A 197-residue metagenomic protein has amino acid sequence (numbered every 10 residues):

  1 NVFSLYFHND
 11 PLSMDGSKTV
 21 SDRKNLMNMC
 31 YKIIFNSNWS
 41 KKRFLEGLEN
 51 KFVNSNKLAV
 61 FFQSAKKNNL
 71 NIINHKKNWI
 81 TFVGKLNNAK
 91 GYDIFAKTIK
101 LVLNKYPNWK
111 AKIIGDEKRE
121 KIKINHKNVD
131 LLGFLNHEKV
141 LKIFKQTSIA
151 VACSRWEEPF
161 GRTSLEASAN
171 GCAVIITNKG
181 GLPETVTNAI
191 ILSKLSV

Functional and structural regions predicted by a protein language model:
N1-S13, I33-I34: Active-site proximal beta-strand in glycosyltransferases
D10-P11, W39-S40, K57-L70, K118: Short beta-strand->alpha-helix junction loop in the catalytic core of nucleotide-activated group-transfer enzymes
S17, R23-K24, N28-S55: A short, active-site helix/loop in glycosyltransferases that binds the activated sugar's phosphate group
I34, I72-K90, A96-I99: Conserved donor-binding/catalytic core segment of Leloir-type glycosyltransferases
E120-E138: Nucleotide-activated donor-binding/catalytic signature segment of Leloir-type glycosyltransferases, i.e., the conserved
L141, S164-A169, P183-E184: Short alpha-helical segment that forms part of, or immediately flanks, the ligand-binding pocket in carbohydrate-active
K145-P159, C172: Acidic donor-binding loop of glycosyltransferase active sites
P183-V197: Change "using UDP/GDP/dTDP sugars" to "using nucleotide sugars
